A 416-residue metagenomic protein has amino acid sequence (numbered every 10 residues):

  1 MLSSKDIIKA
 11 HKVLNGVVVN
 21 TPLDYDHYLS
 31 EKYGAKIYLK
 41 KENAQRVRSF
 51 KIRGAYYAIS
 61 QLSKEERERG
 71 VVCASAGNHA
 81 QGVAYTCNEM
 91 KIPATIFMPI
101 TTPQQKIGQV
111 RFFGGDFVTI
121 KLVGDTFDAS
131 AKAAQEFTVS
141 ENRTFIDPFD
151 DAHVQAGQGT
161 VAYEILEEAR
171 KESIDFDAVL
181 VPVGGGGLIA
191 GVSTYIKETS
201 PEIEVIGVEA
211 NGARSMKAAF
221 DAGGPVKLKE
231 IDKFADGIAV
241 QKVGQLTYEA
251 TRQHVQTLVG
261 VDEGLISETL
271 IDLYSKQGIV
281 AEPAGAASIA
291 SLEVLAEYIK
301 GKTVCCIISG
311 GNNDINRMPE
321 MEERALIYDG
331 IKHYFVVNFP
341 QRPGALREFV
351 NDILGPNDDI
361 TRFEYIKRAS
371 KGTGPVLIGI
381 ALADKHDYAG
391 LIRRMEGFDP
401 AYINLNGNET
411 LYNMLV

Functional and structural regions predicted by a protein language model:
M1-V416: PLP-dependent amino-acid enzyme catalytic core
